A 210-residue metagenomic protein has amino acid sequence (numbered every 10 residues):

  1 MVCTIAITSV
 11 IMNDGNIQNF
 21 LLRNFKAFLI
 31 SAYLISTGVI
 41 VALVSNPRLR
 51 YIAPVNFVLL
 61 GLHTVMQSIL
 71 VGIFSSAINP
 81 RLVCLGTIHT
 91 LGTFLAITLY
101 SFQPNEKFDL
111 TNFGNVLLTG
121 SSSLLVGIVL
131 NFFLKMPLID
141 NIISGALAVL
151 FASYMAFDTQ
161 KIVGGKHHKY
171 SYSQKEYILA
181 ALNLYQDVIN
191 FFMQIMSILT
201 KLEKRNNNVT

Functional and structural regions predicted by a protein language model:
M1-T210: A hydrophobic alpha-helical transmembrane-helix feature that marks the membrane cores and membrane-interface segments
